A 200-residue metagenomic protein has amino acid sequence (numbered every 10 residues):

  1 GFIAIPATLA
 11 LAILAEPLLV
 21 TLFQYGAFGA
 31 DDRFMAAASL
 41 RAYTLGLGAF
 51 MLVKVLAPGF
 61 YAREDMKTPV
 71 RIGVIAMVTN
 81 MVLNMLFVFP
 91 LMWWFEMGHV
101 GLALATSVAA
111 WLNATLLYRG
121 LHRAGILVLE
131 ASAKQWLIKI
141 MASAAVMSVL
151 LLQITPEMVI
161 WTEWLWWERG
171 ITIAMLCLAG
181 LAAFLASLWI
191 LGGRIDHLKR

Functional and structural regions predicted by a protein language model:
G1-R200: Membrane-embedded alpha-helical bundles of multi-pass transporters/translocases, especially carrier/permease families
